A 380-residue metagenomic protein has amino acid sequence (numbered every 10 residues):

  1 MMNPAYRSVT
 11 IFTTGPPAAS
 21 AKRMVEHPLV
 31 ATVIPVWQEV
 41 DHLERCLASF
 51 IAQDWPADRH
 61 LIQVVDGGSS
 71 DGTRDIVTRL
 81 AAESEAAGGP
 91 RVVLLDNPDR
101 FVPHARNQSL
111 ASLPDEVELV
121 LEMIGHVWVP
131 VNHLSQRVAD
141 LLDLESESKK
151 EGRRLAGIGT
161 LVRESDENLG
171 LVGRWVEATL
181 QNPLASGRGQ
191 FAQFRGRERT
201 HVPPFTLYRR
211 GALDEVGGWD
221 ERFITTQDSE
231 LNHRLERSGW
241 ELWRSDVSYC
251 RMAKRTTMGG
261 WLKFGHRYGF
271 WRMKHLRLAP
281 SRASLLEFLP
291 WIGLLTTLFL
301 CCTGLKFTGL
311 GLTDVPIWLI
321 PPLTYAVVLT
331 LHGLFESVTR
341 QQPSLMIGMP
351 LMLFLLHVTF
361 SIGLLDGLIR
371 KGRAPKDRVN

Functional and structural regions predicted by a protein language model:
A48-R59: Short, acidic, metal-binding catalytic loop of nucleotide-sugar glycosyltransferases
D66-D75, D99, H126-W128: A conserved acidic beta->alpha catalytic loop
N97-L113, Q136: Glycine-rich, basic loop-to-helix element that forms the pyrophosphate-binding segment of sugar-nucleotide handling
V117-W128: Short beta-strand-to-loop acidic/aromatic patch adjacent to the donor-nucleotide binding site
N132-G173: Conserved donor NDP-sugar-binding/catalytic core segment of glycosyltransferases
L141, D166, D220-A283: Catalytic donor/gating beta->alpha subdomain of glycosyltransferases that bind UDP-sugars
T160-E164, V176-R199, P203-F205, L278: Short, flexible, basic/aromatic active-site loop/helix in glycosyltransferases
I292-R373: Membrane-embedded multi-pass helical conduit in multi-pass membrane proteins, especially envelope-biosynthetic
